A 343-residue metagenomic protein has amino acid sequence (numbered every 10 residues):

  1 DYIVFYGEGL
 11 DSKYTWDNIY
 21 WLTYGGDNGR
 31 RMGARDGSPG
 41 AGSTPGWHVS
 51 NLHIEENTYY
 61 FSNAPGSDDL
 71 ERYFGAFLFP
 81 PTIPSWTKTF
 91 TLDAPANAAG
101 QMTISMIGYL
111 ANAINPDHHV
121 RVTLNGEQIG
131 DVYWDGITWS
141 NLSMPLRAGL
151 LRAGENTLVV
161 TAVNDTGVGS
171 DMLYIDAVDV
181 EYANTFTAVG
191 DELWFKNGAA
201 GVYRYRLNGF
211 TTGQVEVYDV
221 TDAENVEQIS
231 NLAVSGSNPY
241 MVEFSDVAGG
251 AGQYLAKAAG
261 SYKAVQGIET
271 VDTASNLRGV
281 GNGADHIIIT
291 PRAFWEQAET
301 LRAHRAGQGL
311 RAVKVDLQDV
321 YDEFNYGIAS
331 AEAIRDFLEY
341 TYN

Functional and structural regions predicted by a protein language model:
D1-R292, E296, A303-G307, E323-N343: Structured catalytic cores of large enzymes
I287-T290, A312-D316: Structural recognition of the beta-strand scaffold that forms the well-ordered cores of secreted hydrolase catalytic
K314-F324: Conserved BB-loop
